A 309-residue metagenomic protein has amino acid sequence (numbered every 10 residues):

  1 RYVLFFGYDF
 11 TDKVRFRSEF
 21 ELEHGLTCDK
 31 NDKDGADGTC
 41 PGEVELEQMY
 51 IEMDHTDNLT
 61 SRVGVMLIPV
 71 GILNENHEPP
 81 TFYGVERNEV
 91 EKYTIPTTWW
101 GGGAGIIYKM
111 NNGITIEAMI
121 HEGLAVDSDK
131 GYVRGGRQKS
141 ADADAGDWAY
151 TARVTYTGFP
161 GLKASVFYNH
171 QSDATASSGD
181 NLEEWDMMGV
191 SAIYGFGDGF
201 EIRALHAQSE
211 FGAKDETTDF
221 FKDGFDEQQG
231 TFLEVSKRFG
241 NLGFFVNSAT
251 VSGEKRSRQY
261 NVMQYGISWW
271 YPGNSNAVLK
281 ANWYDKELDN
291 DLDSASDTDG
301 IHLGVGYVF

Functional and structural regions predicted by a protein language model:
R1-V126, G146-A164, E234-F245, A249 (+2 more regions): Outer membrane beta-barrel
E21-D32, V70-I72, R87-V90, H121-D127 (+5 more regions): Sequence/structural signature of outer-membrane beta-barrel proteins
L22, E45-E47, W100, E122-L124 (+9 more regions): Transmembrane beta-barrel architecture of outer-membrane proteins
K33-L46, T94-P96, A141-D147, G179-D186 (+3 more regions): Replace "Gram-negative outer membrane beta-barrel proteins" with "bacterial and organellar outer membrane beta-barrel
G131-A143, D147-T155: Aspartyl protease catalytic domain
T155-K255, N261: Detector for outer-membrane/organellar transmembrane beta-barrel domains, recognizing the amphipathic beta-strand
Y156, D297-F309: Outer-membrane beta-barrel "beta-signal"
G266-N282: C-terminal closing repeat unit and adjoining cap/tail of repeat-based domains
